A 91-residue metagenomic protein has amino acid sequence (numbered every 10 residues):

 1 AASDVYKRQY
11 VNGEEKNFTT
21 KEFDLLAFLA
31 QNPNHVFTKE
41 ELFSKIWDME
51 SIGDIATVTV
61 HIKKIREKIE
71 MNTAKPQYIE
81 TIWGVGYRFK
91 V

Functional and structural regions predicted by a protein language model:
A1-Y6: Short, small-residue-biased leader/transition segments that mark boundaries at the very start of proteins
Y10-V85: Positively charged, aromatic-enriched patches within helix-turn-helix-type DNA-binding elements, predominantly
F89: HATPase_c (GHKL) ATP-binding subdomain of two-component histidine kinases
